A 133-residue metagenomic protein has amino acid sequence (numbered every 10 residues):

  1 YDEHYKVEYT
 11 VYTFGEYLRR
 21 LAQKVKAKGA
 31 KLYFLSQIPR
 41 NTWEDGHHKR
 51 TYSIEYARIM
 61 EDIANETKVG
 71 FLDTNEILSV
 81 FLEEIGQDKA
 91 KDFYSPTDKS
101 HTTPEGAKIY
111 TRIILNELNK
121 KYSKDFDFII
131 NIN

Functional and structural regions predicted by a protein language model:
Y1-P104, K108, R112-N131: Alpha-helical cap/lid subdomain in secreted, periplasmic, or secretory-pathway luminal O-acyl-processing enzymes
